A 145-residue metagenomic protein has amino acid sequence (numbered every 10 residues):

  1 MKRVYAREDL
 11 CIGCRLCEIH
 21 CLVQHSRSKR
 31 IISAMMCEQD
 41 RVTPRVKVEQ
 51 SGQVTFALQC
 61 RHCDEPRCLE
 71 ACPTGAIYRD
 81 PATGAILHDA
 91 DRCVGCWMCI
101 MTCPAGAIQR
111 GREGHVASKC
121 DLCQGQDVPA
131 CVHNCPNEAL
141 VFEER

Functional and structural regions predicted by a protein language model:
M1-R145: Non-ligating segments of multi-cofactor redox enzymes
